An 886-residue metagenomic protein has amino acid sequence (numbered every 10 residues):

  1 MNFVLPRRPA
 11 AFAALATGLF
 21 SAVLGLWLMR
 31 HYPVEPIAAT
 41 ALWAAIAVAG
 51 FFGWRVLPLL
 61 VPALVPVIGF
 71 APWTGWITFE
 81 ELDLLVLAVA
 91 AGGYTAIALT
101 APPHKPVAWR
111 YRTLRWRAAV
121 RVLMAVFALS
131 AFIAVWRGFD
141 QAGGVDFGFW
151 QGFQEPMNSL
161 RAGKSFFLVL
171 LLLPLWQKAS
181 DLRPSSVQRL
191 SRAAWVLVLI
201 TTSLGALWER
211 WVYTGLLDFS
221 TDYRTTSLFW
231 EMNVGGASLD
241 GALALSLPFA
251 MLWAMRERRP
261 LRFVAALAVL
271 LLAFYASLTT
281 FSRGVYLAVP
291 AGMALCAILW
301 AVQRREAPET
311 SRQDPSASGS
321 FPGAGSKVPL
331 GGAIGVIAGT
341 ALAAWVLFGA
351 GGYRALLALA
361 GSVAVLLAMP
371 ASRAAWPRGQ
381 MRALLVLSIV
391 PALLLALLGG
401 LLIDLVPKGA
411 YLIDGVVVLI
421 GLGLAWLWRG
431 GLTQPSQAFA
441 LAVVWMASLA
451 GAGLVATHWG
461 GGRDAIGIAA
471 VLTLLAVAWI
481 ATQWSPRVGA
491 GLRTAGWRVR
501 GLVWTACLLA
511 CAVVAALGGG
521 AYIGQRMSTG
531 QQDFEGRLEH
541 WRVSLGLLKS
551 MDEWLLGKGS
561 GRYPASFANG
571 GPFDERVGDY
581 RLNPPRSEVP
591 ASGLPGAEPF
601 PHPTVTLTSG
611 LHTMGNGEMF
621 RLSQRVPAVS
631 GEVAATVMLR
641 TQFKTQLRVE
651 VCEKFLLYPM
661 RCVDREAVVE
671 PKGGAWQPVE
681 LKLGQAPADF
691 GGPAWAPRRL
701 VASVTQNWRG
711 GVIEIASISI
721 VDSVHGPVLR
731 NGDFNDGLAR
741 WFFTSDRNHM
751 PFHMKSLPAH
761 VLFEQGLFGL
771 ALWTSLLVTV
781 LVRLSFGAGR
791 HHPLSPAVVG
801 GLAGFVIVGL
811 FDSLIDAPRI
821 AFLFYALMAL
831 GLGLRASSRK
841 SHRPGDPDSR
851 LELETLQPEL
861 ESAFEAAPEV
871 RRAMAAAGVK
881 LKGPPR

Functional and structural regions predicted by a protein language model:
N2-V23, L42-A47, A90, R121-R137 (+10 more regions): Alpha-helical transmembrane segments of multi-pass inner-membrane proteins
A63, G69-W73, G349-A350, S756-Q765 (+1 more regions): Membrane helix-loop boundary segments at the extracytoplasmic
A91, L611-F620, T636-A688: Extracellular ligand-binding interfaces
F149-K164, R224-A237, S756, H760-V761: Short aromatic-rich membrane-water interface segments that cap or initiate transmembrane helices in multi-pass membrane
F274, L555-L556, R576-S623, H749-V782: A conserved mid-to-late transmembrane alpha helix and its immediate loop/hinge that forms the functional core
W541-P584, V724-P751, P758-V761, Q765-L772: TM-adjacent membrane-interface loops and short helices in multi-pass inner/ER membrane proteins
M614-A635, P693-A694, P727: Extracellular/lumenal carbohydrate-interaction signature centered on repeated Trp-anchored short motifs
A635-V637, E650, P678-D722, F734: Extracellular beta-strand ligand-recognition surfaces/modules
